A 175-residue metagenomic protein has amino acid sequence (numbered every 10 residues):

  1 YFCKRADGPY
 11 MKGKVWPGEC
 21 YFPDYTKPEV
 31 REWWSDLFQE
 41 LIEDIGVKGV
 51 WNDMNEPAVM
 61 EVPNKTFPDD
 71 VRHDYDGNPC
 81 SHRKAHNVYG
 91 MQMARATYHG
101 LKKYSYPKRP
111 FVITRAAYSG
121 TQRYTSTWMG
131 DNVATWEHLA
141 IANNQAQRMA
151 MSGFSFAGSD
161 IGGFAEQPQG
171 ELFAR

Functional and structural regions predicted by a protein language model:
Y1-R175: Catalytic-domain carbohydrate-binding cleft regions of carbohydrate-active enzymes
